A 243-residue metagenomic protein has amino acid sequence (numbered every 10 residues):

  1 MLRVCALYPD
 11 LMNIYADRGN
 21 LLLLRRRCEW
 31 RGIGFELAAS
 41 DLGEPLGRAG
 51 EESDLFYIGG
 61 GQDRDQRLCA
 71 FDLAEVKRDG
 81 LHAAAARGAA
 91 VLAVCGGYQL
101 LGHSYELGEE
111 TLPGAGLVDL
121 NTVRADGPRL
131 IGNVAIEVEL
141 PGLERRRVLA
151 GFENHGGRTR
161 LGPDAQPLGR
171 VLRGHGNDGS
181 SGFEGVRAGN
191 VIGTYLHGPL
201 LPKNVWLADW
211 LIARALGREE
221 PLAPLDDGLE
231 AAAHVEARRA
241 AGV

Functional and structural regions predicted by a protein language model:
M1, E52-S53, R87-A89, E110-P113 (+2 more regions): Short coil/turn connectors at secondary-structure junctions
M1-A86, P202-V243: N-terminal beta1-alpha1 cap of cysteine-dependent amidohydrolase-like domains
Y8-D10, G156-R158, G198-L200: Glycine-rich beta-alpha junction loops
A39, G97-Q99, N121, T159 (+1 more regions): Catalytic metal-binding/acid-base residues of hydrolase active sites
L55-G59, L92, G193-Y195: Structural motif
D63-L140: Cysteine-nucleophile active-site neighborhood
E110-E184: Pocket-forming structural segment of enzyme catalytic cores
D178-L216: A glycine-centered loop/beta-turn motif at secondary-structure junctions
